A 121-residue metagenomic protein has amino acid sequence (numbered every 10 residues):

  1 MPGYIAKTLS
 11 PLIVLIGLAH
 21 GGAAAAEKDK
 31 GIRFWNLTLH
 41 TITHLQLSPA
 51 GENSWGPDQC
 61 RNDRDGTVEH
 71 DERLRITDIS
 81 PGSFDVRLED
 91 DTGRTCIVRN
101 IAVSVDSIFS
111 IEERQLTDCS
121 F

Functional and structural regions predicted by a protein language model:
M1-S10: Bacterial N-terminal signal peptides that target proteins for export
L9-A19: Bacterial N-terminal signal peptides
H20-A26: Sec/Tat signal peptide C-region and signal peptidase I cleavage site
A26, E89-C119: Structured interaction patches on ligand/partner-binding surfaces of diverse proteins
K28-I32, E72: Structural beta-strand segments of beta-rich domains
R33-H40: Asparagine-centered strand-capping/turn motif at beta-strand->loop junctions
W55-S80: Intrinsically disordered, low-complexity Pro/Gly/Ser/Thr-rich segments with frequent PxxP/GP/PP motifs and embedded
